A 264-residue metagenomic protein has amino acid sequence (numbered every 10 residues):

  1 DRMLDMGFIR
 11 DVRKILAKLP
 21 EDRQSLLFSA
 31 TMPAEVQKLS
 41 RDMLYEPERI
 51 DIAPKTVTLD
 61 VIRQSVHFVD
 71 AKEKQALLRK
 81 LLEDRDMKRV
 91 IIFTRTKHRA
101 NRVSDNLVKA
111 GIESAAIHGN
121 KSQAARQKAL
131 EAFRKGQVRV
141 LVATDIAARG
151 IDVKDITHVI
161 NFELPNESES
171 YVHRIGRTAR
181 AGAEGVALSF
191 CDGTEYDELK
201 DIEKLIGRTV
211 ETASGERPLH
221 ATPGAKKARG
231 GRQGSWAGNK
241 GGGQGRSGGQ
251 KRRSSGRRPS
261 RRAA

Functional and structural regions predicted by a protein language model:
D1-P223: Conserved helicase RecA-like core
K135, K200-A264: Basic Arg/Gly/Lys-rich low-complexity intrinsically disordered segments
